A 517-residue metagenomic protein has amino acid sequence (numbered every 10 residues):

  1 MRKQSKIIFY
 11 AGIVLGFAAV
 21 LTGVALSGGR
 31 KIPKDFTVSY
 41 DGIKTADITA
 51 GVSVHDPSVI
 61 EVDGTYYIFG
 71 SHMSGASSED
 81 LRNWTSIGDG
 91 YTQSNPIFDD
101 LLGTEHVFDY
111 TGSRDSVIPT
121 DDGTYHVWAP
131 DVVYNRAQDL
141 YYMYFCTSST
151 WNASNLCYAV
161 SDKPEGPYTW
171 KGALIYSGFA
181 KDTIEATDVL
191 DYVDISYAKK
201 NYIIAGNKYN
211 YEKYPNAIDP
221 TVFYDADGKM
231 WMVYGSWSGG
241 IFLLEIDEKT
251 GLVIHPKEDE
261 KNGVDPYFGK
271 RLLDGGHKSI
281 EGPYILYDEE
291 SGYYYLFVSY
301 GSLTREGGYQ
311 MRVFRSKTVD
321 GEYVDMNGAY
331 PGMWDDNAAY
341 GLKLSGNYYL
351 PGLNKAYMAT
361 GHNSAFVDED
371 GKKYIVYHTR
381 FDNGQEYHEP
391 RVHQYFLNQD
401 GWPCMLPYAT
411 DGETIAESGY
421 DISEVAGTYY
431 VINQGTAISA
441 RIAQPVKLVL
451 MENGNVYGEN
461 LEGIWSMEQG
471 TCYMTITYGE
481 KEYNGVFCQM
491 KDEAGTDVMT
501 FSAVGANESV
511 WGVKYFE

Functional and structural regions predicted by a protein language model:
M1-L15: N-terminal Sec-pathway targeting helices
G16-S27: Hydrophobic alpha-helical membrane-insertion segments, chiefly the h-region of N-terminal signal peptides
A25-E517: Carbohydrate-active catalytic/glycan-binding domains of CAZyme proteins, especially the secreted or lumenal ectodomains
